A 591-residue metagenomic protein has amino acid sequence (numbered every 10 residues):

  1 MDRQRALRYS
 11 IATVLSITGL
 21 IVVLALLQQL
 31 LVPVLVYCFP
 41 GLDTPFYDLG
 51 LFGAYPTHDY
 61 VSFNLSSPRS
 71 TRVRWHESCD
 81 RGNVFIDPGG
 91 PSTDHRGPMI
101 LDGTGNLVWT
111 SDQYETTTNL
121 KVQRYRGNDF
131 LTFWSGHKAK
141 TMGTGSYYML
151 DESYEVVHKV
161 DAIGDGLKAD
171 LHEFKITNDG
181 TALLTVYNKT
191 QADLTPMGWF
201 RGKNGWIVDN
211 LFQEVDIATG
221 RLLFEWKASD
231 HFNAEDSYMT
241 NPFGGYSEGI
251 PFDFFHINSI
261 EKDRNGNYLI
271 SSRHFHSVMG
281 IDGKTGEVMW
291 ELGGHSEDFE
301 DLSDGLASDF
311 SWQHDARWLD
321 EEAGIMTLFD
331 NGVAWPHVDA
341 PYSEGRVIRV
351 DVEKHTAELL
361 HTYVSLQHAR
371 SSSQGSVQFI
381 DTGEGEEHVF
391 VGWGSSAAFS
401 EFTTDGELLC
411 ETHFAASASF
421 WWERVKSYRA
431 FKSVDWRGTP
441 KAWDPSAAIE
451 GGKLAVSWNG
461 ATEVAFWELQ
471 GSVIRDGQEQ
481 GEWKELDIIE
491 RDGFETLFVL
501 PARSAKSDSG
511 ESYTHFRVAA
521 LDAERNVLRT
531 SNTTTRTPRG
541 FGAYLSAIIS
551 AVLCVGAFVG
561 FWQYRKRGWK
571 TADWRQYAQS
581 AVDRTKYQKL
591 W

Functional and structural regions predicted by a protein language model:
M1-V14, W569-R575: Helix-loop boundary elements of multi-pass alpha-helical membrane proteins
L7-S546: Histidine-/acidic-rich catalytic cores in large beta-rich domains
V23-L26, L553-R567: Alpha-helical transmembrane segments
I449, Y544-G560: Compositionally biased low-complexity segments at domain edges in trafficked proteins and select soluble regulators
Y544-A547, K566, K570: Terminal module of membrane-associated proteins
R567-W591: Cytoplasmic C-terminal tails of single-pass
